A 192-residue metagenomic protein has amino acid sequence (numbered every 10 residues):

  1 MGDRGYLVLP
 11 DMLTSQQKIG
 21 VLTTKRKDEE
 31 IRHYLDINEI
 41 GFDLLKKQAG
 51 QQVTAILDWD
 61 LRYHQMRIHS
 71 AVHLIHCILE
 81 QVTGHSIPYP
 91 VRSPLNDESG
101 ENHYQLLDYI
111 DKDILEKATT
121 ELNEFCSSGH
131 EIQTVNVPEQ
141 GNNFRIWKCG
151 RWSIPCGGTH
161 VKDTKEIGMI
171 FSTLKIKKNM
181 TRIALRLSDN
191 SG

Functional and structural regions predicted by a protein language model:
M1-G192: Active-/binding-site microenvironments in catalytic and ligand-binding cores
